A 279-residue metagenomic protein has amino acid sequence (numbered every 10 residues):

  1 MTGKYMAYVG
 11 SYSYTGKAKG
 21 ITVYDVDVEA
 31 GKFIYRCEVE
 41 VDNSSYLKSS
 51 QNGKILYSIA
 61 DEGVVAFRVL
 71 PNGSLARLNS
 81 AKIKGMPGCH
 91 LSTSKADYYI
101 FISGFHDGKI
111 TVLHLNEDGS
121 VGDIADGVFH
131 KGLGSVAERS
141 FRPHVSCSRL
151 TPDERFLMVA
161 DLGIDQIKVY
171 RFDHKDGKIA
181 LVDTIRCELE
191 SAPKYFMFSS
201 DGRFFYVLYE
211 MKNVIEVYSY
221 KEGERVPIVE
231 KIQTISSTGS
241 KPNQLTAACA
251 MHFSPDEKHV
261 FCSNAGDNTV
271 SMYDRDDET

Functional and structural regions predicted by a protein language model:
K4-Y5, N52-K54, A96-Y98, D153-R155 (+2 more regions): Short coil/turn segments that connect the beta-strands within blades of beta-propeller domains
V9-T15, S58-D61, I102-F105, V159-L162 (+2 more regions): Conserved beta-strand positions in repeat-built beta-propeller and related beta-rich domains
Y24-A30, F67-S74, L113-G122, R171-K178 (+2 more regions): Short loop/turn segments immediately following beta-strands, especially the blade-tip and inter-blade linker loops
C37-D42, S80-K84, F129, E138-S140 (+2 more regions): Surface loop/turn motifs at the tips and blade-to-blade linkers of beta-strand repeat domains
S45, C89, S146, K194 (+1 more regions): Structural signature of WD-repeat beta-propeller blades
A76-C147: Asp-box/WD-like beta-propeller blade repeats and closely related beta-sheet repeat scaffolds
T246-T279: Loop/turn-rich, solvent-exposed surfaces of beta-rich toroidal or solenoidal domains
